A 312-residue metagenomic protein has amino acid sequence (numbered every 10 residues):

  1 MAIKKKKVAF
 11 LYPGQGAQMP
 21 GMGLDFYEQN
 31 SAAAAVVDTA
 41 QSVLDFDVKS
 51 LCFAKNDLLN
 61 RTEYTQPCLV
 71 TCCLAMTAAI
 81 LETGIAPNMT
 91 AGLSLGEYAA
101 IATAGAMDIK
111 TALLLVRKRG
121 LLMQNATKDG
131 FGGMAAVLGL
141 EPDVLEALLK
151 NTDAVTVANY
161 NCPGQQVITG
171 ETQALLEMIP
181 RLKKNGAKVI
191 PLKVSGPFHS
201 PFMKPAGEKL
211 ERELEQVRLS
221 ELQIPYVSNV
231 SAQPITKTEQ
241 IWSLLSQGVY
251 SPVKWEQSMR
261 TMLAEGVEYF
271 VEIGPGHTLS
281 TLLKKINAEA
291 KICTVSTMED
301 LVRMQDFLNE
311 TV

Functional and structural regions predicted by a protein language model:
A2-A147, L192, Y269-E299: FabD-like malonyl-/acyl-CoA
Q15-A17, L44, G105-P252: Alpha/beta catalytic cores of group-transfer enzymes, especially the acyltransferase/condensing modules of polyketide
F26-E28, T152, K183-K184, K284-A288 (+1 more regions): Short, solvent-exposed amphipathic alpha-helical segments in soluble enzyme and RNA/protein-processing domains
L81, L263-A264: Non-catalytic positions within long, well-ordered alpha-helices that form the structural scaffold/packing of enzyme
T83-G84, K184-N185, Q216-L219, N287-A290 (+1 more regions): Short helix-capping segments at alpha-helix termini
S200, G274, L301-M304: Catalytic histidine-centered segment of alpha/beta-hydrolase-like enzymes
S231, K291-V312: Short, flexible loop segments at boundaries between secondary-structure elements
E256-R260: Short hydrophobic/charged patches on amphipathic alpha-helices used for structural packing and interfaces
